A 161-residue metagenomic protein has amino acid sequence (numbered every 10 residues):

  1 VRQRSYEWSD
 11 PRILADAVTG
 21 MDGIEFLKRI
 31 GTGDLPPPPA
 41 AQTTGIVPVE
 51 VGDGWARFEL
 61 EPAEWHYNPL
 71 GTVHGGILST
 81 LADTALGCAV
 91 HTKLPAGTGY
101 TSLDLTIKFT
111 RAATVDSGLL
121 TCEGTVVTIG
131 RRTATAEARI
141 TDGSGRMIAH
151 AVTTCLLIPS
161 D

Functional and structural regions predicted by a protein language model:
V1-D161: Terminal targeting signals and extreme-terminal segments of soluble enzymes
